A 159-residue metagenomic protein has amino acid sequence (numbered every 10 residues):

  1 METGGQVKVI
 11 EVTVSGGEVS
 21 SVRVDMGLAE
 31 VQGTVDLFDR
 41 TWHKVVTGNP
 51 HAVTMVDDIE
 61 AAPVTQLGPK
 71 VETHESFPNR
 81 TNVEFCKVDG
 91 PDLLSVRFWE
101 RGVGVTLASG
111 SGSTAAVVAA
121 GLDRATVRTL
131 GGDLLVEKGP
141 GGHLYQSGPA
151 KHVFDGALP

Functional and structural regions predicted by a protein language model:
M1-A108, V117-P159: Active-site proximal loop and beta-alpha junction motif in alpha/beta enzyme cores
S111: Feature captures the catalytic cores and cofactor-binding loops of soluble hydro-lyases/lyases that act on carboxylate
T114: Catalytic, metal-anchored helix/loop core of enzyme active sites in primary metabolism
